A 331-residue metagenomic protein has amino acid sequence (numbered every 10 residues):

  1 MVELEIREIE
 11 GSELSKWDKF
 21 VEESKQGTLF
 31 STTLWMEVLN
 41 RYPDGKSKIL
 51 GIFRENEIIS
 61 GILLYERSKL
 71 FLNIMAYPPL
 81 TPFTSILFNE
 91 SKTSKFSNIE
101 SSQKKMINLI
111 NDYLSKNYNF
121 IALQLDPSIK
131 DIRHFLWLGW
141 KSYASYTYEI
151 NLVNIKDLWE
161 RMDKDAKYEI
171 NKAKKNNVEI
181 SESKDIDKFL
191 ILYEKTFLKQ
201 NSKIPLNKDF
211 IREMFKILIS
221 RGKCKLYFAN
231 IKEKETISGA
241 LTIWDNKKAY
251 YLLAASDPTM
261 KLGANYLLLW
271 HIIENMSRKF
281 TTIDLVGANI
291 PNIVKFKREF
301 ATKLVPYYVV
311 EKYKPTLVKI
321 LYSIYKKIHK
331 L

Functional and structural regions predicted by a protein language model:
V2, A122-N176, G287-L331: Terminal substrate-recognition subdomain of acyl/acetyltransferases
L4-E55, I62-F71, D126-S145, I155-M260: A conserved beta-strand-loop-helix scaffold within acyl/acetyltransferase catalytic domains
G51, E213-S323: Aromatic (often tryptophan-rich) hydrophobic motifs at membrane interfaces
E66-S85: Conserved acyl-donor/pantetheine-binding loop and adjacent beta-alpha core of acyl/acetyltransferases and related
P82-S97, V153, L253-K261: A short, internal acetyl-CoA/4′-phosphopantetheine-binding micro-motif in the GNAT/acyltransferase core
F96, L114-D126: Short secondary-structure capping/junction motifs at helix and strand boundaries
S102-Y118, L267-T281: Conserved acyl-CoA
F120-A122, T147, K248, T282: Structural preference for beta-strand elements that scaffold enzyme active sites
